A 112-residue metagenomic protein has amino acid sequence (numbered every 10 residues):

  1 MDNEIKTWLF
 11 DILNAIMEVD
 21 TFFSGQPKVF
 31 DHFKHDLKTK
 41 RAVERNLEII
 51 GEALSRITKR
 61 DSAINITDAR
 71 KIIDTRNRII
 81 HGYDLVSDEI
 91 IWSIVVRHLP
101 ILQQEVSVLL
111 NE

Functional and structural regions predicted by a protein language model:
M1-E112: Solvent-exposed interaction patches of small proteins and small membrane subunits
